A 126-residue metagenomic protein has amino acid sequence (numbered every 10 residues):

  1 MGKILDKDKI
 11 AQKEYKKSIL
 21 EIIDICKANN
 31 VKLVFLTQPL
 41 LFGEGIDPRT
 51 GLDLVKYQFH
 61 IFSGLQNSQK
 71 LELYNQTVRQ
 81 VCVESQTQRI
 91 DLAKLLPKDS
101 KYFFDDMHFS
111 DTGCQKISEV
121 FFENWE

Functional and structural regions predicted by a protein language model:
M1-R79, P97-S100: Serine-dependent acyl-ester chemistry module
Y15, V81, T87-Q88, F103-E126: Histidine-centered active-site loop/cap adjacent to the catalytic His in serine esterases/O-acetyl transfer systems
V31, Q86-T87: Short glycine/serine/threonine/alanine-rich loop segments
T37, A93-K94, G113: A mature extracytoplasmic/lumenal domain signature
R89-P97: Active-site-adjacent bridging/hinge elements
